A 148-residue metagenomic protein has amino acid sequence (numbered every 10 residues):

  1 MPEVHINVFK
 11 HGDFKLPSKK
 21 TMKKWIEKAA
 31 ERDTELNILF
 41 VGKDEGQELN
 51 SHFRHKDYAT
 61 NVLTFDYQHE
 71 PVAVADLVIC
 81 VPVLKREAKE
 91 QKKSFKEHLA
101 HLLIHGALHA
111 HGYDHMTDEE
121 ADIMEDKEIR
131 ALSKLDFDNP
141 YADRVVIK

Functional and structural regions predicted by a protein language model:
M1-E97, A110-K148: An acidic/histidine-cluster motif and surrounding catalytic segment that typifies divalent-metal-assisted enzyme active
L102, G106-A110: Catalytic glutamate of the conserved HExxH
